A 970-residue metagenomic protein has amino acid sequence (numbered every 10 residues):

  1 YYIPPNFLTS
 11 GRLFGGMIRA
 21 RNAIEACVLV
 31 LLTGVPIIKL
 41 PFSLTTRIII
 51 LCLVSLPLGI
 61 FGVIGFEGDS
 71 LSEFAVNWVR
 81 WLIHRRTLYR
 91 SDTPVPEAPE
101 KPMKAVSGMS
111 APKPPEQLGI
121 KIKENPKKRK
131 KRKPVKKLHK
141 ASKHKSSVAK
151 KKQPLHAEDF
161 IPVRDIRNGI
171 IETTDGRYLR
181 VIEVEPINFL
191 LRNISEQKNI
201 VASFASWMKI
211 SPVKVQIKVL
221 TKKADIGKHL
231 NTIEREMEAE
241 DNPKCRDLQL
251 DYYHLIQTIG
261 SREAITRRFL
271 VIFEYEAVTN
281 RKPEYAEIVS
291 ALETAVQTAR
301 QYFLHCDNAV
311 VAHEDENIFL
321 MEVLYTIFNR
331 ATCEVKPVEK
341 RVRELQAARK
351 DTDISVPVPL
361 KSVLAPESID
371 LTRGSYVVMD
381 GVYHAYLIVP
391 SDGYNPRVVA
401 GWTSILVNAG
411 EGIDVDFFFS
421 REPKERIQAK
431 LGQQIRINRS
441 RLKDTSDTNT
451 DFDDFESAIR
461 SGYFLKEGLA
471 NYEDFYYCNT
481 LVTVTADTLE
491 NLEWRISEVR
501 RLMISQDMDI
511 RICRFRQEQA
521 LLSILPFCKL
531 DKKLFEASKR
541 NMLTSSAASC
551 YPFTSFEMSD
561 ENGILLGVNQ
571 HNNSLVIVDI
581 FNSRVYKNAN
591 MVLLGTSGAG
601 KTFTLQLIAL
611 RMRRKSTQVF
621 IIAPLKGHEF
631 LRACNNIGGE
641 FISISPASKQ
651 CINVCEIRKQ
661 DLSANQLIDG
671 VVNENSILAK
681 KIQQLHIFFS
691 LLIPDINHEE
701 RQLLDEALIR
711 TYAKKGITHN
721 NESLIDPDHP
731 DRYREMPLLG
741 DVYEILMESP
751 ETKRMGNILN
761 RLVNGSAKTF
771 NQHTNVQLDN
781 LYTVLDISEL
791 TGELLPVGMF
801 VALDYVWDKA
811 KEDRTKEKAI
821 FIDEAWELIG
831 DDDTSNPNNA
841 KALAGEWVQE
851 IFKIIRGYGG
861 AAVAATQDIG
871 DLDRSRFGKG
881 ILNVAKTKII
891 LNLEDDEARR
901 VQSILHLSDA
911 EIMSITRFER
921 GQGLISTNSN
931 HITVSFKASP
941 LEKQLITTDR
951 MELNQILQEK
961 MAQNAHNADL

Functional and structural regions predicted by a protein language model:
Y1-N6: Short, charged cytosolic
S10-I37, I166-R167, E172, A205 (+1 more regions): Glycine-rich phosphate-binding loop of nucleotide-binding enzymes
F42-L56, Y586: Hydrophobic alpha-helical transmembrane segments
L51-N77, W81-F553: Extended, folded cores of ATP/NTP-driven motor/assembly subunits in large transport and secretion machines
F160, D165, I170-I171, R180-N188 (+15 more regions): P-loop NTPase motor domains
G638-I642, F877-I890: A short helix-turn-beta junction within AAA+ P-loop NTPase domains corresponding to the substrate/partner-engaging
T866: H-loop/switch region of ABC-family ATPase nucleotide-binding domains
L905-M961: Conserved P-loop NTPase
